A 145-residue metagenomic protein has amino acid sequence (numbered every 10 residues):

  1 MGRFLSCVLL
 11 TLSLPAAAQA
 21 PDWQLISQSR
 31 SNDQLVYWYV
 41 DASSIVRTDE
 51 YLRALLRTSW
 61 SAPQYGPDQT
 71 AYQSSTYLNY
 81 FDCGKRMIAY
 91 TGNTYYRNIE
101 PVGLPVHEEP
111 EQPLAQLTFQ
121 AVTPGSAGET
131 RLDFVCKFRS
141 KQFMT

Functional and structural regions predicted by a protein language model:
M1-L9: Sec-dependent signal peptide recognition, specifically the positively charged N-region followed immediately by
S13-A17: N-terminal signal peptide c-region/cleavage motif recognized by signal peptidases
A18-T145: N-terminal secretory-pathway/extracellular module detecting exported/lumenal segments and adjacent signal-anchor/first
